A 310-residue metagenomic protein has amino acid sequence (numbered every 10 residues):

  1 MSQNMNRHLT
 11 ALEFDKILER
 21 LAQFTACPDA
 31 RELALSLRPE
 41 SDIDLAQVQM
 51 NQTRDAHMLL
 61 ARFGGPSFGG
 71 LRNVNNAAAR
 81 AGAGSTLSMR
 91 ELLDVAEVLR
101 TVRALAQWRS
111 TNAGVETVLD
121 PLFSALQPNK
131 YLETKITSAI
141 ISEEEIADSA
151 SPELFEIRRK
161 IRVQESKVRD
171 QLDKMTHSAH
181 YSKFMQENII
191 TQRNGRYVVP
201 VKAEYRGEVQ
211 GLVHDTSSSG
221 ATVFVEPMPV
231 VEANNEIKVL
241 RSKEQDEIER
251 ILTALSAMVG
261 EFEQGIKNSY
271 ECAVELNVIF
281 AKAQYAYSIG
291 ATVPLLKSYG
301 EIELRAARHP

Functional and structural regions predicted by a protein language model:
M1-E153, I157, F262, S269-E275 (+1 more regions): Conserved amphipathic alpha-helical "coupling/scaffold" segments that transmit conformational changes between domains
R62, T111-G114, V118, D173 (+6 more regions): Residue-level recognition of alpha-helical coiled-coils, specifically the heptad-repeat register on one helix face
P128-E144, E232-T253: Extended, charged coiled-coil "arm/hinge" scaffolds of SMC/Rad50-like chromosome-maintenance ATPases and other large
F155-Y205: Extended, Lys/Arg-enriched charged tracts that mediate electrostatic binding to polyanionic substrates
I157, I161-Q164, E244-I279: Intracellular alpha-helical coupling/juxtamembrane segments of multi-pass membrane proteins
M175-S182, I189-T191, S219-V231, N235-K238 (+1 more regions): N-terminal accessory segments that target, anchor, or regulate ATP-driven/P-loop NTPase machines and associated
I189, R193-F224, N234, K297-P310: SMC-family hinge/dimerization module
V199, Q264, E271-P310: Conserved NTPase motor "head" modules and their coupling/switch loops across ABC/AAA+ ATPases, GTPases, and GHKL ATPases
